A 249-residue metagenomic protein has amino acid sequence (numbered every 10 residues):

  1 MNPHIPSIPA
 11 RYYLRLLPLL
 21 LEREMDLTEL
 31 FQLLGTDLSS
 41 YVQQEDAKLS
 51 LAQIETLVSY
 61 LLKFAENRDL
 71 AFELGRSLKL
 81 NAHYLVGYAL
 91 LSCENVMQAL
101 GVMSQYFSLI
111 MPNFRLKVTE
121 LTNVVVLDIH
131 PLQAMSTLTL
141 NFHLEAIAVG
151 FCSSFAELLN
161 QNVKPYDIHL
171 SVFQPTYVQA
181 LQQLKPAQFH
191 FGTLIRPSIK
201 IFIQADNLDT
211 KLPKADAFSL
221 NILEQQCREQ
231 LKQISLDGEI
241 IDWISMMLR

Functional and structural regions predicted by a protein language model:
M1-V125: N-terminal low-complexity or simple alpha-helical regulatory segments that function as activation/interaction modules
P3-Y12, N123-V124, H130-S136, L140 (+3 more regions): Surface-exposed, interaction-prone regions with an acidic/low-complexity signature
R15, T56, Y60, Q98-V102 (+4 more regions): Long, highly charged amphipathic alpha-helices
R23, R68, I110, L158 (+2 more regions): Solvent-exposed amphipathic alpha-helical surface segments
S50, Y84-D206: N-terminal regulatory/effector-sensing and dimerization cores that precede helix-turn-helix DNA-binding domains
L181-R249: Extended mid-to-C-terminal alpha-helical interaction segments
